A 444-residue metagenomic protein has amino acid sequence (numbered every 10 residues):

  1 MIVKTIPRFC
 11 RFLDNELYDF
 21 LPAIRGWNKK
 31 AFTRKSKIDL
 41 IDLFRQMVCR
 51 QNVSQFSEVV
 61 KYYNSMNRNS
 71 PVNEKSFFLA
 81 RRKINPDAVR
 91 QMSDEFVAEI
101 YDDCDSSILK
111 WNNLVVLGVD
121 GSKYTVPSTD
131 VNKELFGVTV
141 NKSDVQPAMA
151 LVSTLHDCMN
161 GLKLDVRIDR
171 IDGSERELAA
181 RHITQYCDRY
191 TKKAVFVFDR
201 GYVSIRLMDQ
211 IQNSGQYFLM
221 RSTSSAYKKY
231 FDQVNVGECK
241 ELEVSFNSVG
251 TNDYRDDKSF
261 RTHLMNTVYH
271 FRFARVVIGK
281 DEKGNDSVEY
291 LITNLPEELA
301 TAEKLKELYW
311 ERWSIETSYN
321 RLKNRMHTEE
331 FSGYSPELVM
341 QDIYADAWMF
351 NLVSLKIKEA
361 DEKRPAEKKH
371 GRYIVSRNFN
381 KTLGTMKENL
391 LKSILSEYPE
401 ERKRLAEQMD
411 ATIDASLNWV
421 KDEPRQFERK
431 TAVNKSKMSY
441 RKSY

Functional and structural regions predicted by a protein language model:
M1-F56, P71, R81-I84, Q91-S93 (+5 more regions): Single, function-defining residue in the core of a domain
E58-M66: Short alpha-helical "recognition helix" segments of helix-turn-helix
A98-D105: A short, well-structured juxtamembrane/interface segment
L117: Cofactor- and metal-binding active-site motifs of prokaryotic enzymes that mediate redox/radical or nucleophilic
E134-T139: Short Pro/Gly-enriched beta-strand edge/turn motifs at strand-loop
